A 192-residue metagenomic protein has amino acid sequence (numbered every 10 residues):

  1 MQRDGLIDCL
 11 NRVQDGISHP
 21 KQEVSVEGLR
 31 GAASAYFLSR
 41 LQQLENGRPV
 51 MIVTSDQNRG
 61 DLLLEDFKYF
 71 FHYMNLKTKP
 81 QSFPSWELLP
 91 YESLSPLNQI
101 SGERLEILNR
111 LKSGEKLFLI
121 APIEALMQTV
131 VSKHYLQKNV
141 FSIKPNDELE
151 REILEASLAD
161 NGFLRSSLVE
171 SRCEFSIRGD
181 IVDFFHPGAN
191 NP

Functional and structural regions predicted by a protein language model:
M1-P192: ASCE RecA-like P-loop NTPase motor cores that couple ATP hydrolysis to mechanical translocation on nucleic acids
